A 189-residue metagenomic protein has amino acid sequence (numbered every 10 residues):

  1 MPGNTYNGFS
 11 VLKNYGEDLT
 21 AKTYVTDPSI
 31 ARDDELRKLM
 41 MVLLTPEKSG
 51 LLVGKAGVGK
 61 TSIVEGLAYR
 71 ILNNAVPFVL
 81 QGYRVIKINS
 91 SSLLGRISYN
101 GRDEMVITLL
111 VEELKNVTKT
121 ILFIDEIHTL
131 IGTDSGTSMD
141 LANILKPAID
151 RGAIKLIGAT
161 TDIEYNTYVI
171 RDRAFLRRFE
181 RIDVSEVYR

Functional and structural regions predicted by a protein language model:
G8-V11, D27-L39: N-terminal pre-P-loop "Q-motif" helix
T45-G66: Walker A/P-loop nucleotide-binding motif
K48, R84, K115-L122, R151-I157 (+1 more regions): Loop/turn-to-beta-strand initiation segments
L67, I124-I127, G158-E164, V187-Y188: A short beta-strand-to-loop transition that corresponds to the Sensor-1 phosphate-sensing loop of AAA+ P-loop ATPases
Y69-Q81, L93-G95: Post-Walker A helix-loop "phosphate-sensing" segment adjacent to the P-loop in P-loop NTPases
I86-L114: Short glycine-rich substrate-engagement loop in P-loop NTPases that contacts/grips substrate
I97-D103, V117, L130-A142, T167-I170: Conserved ATPase-coupling elements of RecA-like P-loop NTPase cores
V169-S185: A short helix-turn-beta junction within AAA+ P-loop NTPase domains corresponding to the substrate/partner-engaging
